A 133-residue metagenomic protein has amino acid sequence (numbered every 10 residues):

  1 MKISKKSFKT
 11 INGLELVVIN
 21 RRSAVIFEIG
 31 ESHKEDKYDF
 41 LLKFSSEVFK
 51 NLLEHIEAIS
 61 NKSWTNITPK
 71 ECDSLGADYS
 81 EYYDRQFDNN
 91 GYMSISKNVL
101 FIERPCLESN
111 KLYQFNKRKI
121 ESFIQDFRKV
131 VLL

Functional and structural regions predicted by a protein language model:
M1-L133: Positively charged, low-complexity terminal tracts and the immediately adjacent first secondary-structure elements
